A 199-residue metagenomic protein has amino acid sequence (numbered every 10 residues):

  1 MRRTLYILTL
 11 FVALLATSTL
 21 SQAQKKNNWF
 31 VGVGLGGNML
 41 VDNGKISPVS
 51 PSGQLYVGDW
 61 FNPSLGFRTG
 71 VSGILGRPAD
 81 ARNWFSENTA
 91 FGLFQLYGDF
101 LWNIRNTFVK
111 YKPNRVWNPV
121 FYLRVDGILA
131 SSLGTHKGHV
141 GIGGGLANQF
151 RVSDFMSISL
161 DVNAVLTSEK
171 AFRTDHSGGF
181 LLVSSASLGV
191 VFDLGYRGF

Functional and structural regions predicted by a protein language model:
M1-W29: Bacterial Sec-dependent N-terminal signal peptides
S21-D59, G66, S132: Short glycine/proline- and aromatic-enriched beta-strand/turn motifs that initiate or cap beta-hairpins
N27-W29, S47-G53, A90-L96, W117 (+2 more regions): Residues that define the transmembrane beta-barrel architecture of outer-membrane proteins
F30, G66, N118-V120, A147 (+2 more regions): Membrane-spanning beta-strand positions in outer-membrane beta-barrel proteins
V33-G37, L55-D59, V71, G98-I104 (+4 more regions): Residues on the lipid-exposed face of transmembrane beta-strands in outer-membrane beta-barrel proteins
N43-K45, V57, S86-N88, S132-H136 (+2 more regions): Outer-membrane beta-barrel proteins
P63-V140, D154: Gram-negative (and chloroplast) outer-membrane scaffold detector with strong preference for beta-barrel transmembrane
F67-R68, G73-E87, F91-L93, R151-F199: Predominantly the C-terminal beta-signal and adjacent terminal strand-loop region of outer-membrane beta-barrel
